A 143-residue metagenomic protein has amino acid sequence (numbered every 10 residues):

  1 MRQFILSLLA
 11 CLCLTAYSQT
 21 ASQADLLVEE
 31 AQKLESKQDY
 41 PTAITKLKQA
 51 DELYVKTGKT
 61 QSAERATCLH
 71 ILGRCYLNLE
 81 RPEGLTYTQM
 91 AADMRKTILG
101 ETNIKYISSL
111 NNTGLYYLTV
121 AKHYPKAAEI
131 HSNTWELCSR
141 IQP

Functional and structural regions predicted by a protein language model:
C13-K48, E52, A63: N-terminal leader/linker segments that initiate helical-solenoid repeat arrays
D25-S36, A63-N78, T88, A92 (+1 more regions): Conserved alpha-helical positions within TPR/SEL1-like repeat arrays
Y40, R81-P82, H123-Y124: TPR-repeat structural position
D51-V55, A92-T97, W135-S139: Amphipathic alpha-helical segments of tetratricopeptide repeats
G58, G73, E80, L99 (+3 more regions): Short coil/turn linking the two alpha-helices of tandem helical-hairpin repeats
K59-A66, L99-I107, H123-Y124, Q142-P143: Helix N-cap/loop-to-helix boundary motif
